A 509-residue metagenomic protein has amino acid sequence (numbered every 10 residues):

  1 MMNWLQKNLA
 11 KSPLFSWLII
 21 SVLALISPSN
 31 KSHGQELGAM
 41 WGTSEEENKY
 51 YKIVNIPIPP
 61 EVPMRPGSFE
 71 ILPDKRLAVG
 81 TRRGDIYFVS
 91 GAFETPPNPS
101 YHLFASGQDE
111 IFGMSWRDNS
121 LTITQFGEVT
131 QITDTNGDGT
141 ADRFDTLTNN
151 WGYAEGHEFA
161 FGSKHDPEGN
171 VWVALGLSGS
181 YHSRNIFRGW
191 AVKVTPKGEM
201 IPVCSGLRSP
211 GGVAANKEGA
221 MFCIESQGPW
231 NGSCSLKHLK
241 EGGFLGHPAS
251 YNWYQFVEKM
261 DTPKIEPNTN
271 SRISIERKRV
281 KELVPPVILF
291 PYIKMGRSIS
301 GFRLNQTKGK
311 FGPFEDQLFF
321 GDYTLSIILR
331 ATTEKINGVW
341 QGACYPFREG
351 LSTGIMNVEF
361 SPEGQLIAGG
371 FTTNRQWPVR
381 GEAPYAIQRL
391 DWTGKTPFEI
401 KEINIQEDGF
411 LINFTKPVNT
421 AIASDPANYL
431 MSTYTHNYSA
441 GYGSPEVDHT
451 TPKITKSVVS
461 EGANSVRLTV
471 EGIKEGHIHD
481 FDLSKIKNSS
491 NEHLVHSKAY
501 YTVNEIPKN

Functional and structural regions predicted by a protein language model:
M1-K11: N-terminal secretory signal peptides that target proteins for export/translocation
S16-L25: Bacterial N-terminal signal peptides
L25-E36: Bacterial Sec-dependent signal peptides at the C-terminal "C-region" and cleavage site
G34-P397, K401-E402, Q406: Beta-propeller domains with acidic blade repeats across secreted/periplasmic ectodomains and cytosolic WD/CNH propellers
D408-I412: Structural beta-strand segments of beta-rich domains
N413-K456, F481-N488, S497-Y500: Short, surface-exposed alpha-helix to beta-strand junction/turn motifs within ectodomains of secreted and cell-envelope
G472-G476: Surface-exposed, short loops/turns at beta-strand junctions within beta-sandwich domains
S490-N509: Extended, polar beta-sheet/loop recognition surfaces of beta-rich domains that mediate binding to diverse ligands
